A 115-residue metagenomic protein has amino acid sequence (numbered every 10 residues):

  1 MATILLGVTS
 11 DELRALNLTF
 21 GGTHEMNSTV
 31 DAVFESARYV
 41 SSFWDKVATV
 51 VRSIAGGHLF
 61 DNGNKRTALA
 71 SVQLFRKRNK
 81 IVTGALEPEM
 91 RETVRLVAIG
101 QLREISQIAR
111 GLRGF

Functional and structural regions predicted by a protein language model:
M1-F115: FIC/Doc superfamily catalytic core
